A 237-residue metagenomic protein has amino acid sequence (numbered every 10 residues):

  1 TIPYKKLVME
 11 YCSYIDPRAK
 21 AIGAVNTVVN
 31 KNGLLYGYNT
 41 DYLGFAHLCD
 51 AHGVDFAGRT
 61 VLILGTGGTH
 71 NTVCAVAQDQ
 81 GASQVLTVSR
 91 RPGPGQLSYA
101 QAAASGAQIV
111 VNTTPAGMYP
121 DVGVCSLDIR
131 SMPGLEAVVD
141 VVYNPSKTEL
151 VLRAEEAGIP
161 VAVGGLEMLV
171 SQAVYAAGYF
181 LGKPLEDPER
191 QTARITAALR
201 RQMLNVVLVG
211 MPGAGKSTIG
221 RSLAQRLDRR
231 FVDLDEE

Functional and structural regions predicted by a protein language model:
T1-H52, P145, R153, A157 (+2 more regions): Phosphate/diphosphate ligand-binding glycine-rich loop within oxidoreductases
G37-Y42, C49-D50, V54, G58-Q78 (+2 more regions): Glycine-rich adenosine-cofactor-binding loop
D79-L97, D235: NAD(P)-binding Rossmann-fold cofactor-contacting core
G95-A162: Rossmann-like adenosine-cofactor binding region
V141-M203: Adenosine-phosphate binding glycine-rich loop
K216: Conserved lysine of the Walker
R229-E237: Short beta-strand-centered segment that lines the nucleotide-binding/catalytic pocket of NTP-utilizing
